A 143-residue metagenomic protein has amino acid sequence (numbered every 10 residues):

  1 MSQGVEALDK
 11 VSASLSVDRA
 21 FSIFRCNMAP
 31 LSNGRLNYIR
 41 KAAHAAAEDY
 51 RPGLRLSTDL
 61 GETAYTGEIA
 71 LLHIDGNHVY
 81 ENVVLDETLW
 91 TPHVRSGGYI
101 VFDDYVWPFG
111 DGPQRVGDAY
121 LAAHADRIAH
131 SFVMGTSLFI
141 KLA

Functional and structural regions predicted by a protein language model:
M1-A143: S-adenosylmethionine/decaboxylated-SAM
